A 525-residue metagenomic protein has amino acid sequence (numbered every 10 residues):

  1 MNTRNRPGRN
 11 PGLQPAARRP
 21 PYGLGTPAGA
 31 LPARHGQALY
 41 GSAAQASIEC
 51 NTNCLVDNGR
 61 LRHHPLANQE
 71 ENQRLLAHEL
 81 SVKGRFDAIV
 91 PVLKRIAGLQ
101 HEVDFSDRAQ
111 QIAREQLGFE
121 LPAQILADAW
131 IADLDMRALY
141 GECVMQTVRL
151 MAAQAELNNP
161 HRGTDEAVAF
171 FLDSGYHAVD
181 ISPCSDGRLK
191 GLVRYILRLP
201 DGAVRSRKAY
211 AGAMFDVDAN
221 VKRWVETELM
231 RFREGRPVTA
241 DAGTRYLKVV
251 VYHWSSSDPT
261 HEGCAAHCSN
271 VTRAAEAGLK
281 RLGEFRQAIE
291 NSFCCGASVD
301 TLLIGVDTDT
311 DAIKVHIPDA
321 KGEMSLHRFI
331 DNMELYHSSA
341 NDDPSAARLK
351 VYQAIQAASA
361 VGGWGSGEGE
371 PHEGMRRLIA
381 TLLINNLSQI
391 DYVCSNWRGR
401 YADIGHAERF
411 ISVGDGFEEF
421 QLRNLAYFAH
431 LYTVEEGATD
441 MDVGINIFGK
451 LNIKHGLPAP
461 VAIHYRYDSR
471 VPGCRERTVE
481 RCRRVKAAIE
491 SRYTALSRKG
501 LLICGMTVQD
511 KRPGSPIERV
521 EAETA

Functional and structural regions predicted by a protein language model:
T3-T26, A30-R34, A38-Y40, I48: Hydrophobic/aromatic hotspots within intrinsically disordered, low-complexity regions
P27-G36, Y40-A43, I48-A178, D186 (+3 more regions): Divalent-metal-activated hydrolytic enzyme cores
I181: Divalent metal-coordination and catalytic microenvironments
L189-G191: Short N-terminal binding/cap micro-motifs at the start of the first secondary-structure element
R194-A203: Short Gly/aromatic-enriched secondary-structure transition segments
V249: Short, surface-exposed ligand- or partner-binding patches at beta-edge/loop junctions that are enriched in aromatics
Y252: Conserved beta-strand-loop-short alpha-helix elements that form and flank the Mn2+/Mg2+-coordinating active site
